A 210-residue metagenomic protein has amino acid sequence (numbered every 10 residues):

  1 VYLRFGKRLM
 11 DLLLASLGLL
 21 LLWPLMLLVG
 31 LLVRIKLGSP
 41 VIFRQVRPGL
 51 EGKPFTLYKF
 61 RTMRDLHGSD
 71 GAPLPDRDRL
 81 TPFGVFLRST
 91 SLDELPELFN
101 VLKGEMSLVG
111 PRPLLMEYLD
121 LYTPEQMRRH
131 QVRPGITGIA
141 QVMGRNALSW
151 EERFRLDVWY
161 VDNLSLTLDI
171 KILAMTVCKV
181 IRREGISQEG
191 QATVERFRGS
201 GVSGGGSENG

Functional and structural regions predicted by a protein language model:
V1-L66, I172-G210: A hydrophobic, helix-centered structural microdomain
L3, K7-M10, R77-G84, M116 (+2 more regions): Alpha-helical membrane and juxtamembrane elements of multi-pass inner-membrane transport and channel proteins
L3, L22, D76-R77, R88-L92 (+2 more regions): Short, solvent-exposed loop/helix junctions and linker helices that flank or host conserved functional motifs
A15, G30, F43, T81-V85 (+2 more regions): Positions in alpha-helical segments
V29, F43-R44, G71-A72, V109-P111 (+3 more regions): Short, hydrophobic secondary-structure boundary micro-motifs
F43-R79, T137-R155: Short, glycine-rich, amphipathic interfacial segments at transmembrane boundaries or analogous
D76-R133, L173-T176, V180: A short, structured surface patch at a secondary-structure boundary
R129, I139-Q141, R145-Q188: Cytosol-/stroma-facing membrane-proximal "stalk/adaptor" domains immediately downstream of transmembrane anchors
